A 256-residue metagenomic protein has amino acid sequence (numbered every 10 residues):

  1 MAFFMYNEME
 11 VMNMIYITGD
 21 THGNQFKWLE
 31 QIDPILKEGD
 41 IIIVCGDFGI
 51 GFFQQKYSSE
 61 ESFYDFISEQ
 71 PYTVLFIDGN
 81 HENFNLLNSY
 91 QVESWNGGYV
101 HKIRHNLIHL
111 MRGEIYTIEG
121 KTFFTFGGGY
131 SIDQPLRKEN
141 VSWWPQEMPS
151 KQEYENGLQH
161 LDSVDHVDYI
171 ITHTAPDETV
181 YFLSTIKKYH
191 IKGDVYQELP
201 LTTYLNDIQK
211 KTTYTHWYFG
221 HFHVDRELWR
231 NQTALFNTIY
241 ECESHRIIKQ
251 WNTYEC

Functional and structural regions predicted by a protein language model:
M1-N13: Short, Lys/Arg-enriched N-terminal segments with co-localized hydrophobic residues within the first ~10-30 amino acids
M12, K37-G39, P71, G120 (+2 more regions): A general structural motif
N13-H22, G120-G129, I171-H173, A234-N237: Active-site-proximal beta-strand elements of phosphoester/diester hydrolases
I17-G19, I42-D47, V74-H81, L110-M111 (+3 more regions): Active-site neighborhood of phospho(di)ester-bond hydrolases with catalytic His/Asp-centered motifs
T18, N24-T117, H190: Core catalytic region of metal-dependent phosphoesterases/phosphodiesterases, especially metallo-beta-lactamase-like
H22-W28, G49-F53, N80-L86, Y116 (+4 more regions): Active-site environment of divalent metal-dependent phosphoester hydrolases
T73-I77, N96-H105, T179-E255: Conserved beta-sheet core of the metallophosphoesterase superfamily
H105, E119-P200: Active-site-proximal loop/helix segment associated with metal-binding centers of metalloenzymes
